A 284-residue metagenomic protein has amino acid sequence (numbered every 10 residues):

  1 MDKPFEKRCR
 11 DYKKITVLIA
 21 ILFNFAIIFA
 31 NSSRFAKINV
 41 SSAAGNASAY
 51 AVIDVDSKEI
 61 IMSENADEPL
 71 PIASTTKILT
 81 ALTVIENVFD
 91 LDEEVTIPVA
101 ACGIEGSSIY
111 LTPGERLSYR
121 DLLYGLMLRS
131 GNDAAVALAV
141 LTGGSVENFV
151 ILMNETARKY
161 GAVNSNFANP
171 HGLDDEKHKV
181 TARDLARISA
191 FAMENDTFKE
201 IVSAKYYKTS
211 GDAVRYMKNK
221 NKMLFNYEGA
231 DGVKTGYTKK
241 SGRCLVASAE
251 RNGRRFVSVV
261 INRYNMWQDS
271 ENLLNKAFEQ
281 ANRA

Functional and structural regions predicted by a protein language model:
M1-A49, D56-E59, F225, G229 (+2 more regions): N-terminal secretory targeting signals
D2, A30-R183, A190-D196, R251: Active-site-adjacent loops and short helices of periplasmic peptidoglycan-processing enzymes
R8-D11, D90, I97-P98, M127 (+2 more regions): Alpha-helix initiation/capping motif
I38-A49, Y119, G144-A284: Penicillin-recognizing serine hydrolase domain
